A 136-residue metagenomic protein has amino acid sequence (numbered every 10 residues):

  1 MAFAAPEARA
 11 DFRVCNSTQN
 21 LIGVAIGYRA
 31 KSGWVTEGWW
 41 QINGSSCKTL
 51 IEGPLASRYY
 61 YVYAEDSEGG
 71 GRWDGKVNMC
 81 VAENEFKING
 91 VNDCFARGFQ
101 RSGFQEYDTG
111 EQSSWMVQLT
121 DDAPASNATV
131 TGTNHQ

Functional and structural regions predicted by a protein language model:
M1-A2: Bacterial N-terminal signal peptides
P6-C15, L21-G23, R29-T49, G53 (+1 more regions): Intrinsically disordered, low-complexity segments enriched in small/polar residues
L55-Y59: Extracellular Ig-like/FN3 beta-sandwich strand-entry sites
